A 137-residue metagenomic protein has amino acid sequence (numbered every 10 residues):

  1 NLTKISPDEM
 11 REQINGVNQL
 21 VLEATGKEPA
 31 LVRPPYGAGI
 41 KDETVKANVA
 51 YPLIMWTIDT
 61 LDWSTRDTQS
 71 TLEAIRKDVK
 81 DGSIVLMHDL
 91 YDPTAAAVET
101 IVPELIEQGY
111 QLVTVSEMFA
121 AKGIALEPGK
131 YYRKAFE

Functional and structural regions predicted by a protein language model:
N1-Y132: Catalytic domains of cell-wall/extracellular-matrix polysaccharide-remodeling enzymes, centered on de-N-acetylation
A135-E137: Extended, intrinsically disordered, low-complexity segments
